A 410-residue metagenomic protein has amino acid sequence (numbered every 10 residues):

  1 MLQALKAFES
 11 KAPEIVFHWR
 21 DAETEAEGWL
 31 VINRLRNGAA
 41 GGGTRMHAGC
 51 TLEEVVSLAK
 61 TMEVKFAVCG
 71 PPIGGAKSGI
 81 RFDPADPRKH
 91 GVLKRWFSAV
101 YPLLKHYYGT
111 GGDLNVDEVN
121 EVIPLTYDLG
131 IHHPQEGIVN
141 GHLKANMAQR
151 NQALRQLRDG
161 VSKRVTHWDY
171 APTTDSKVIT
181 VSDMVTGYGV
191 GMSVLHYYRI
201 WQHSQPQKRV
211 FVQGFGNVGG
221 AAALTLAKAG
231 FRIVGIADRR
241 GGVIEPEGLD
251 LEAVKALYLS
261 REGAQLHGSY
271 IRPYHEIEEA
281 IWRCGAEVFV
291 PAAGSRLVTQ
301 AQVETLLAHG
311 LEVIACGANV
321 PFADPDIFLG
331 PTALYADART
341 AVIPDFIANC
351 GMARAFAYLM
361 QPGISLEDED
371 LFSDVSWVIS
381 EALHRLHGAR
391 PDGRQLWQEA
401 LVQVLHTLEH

Functional and structural regions predicted by a protein language model:
M1-R20: Short, Gly/Pro- and small/polar-rich lid/capping loops
E23-R36, A67-P72: N-terminal glycine-rich anion-binding loops that anchor highly charged ligand groups
I32-V64: N-terminal cap/recognition module
C50-E54, P87-R95, D117-N120, V181 (+13 more regions): Conserved active-site and cofactor/substrate-binding residues in soluble primary-metabolism enzymes
V68-Q205: Glycine/serine-rich phosphate-binding loop and adjoining beta1-alpha1 elements at the start of nucleotide-handling
T166-R283: Glycine-rich phosphate/diphosphate-binding loop of Rossmann-like nucleotide-binding domains
G241-V342: Rossmann-like adenosine-cofactor binding region
L307-H410: Adenosine-phosphate binding glycine-rich loop
